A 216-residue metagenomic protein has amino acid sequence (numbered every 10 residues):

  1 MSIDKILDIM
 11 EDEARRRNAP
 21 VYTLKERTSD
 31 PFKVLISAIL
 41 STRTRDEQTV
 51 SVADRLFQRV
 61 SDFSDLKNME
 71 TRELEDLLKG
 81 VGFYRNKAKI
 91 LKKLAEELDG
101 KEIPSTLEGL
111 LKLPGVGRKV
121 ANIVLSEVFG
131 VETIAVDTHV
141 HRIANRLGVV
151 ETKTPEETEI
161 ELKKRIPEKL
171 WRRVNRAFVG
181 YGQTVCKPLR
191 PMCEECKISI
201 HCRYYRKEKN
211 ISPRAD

Functional and structural regions predicted by a protein language model:
M1-L107, K169-L170, A177-D216: N-terminal polyanion-binding entry modules of DNA glycosylases/AP lyases and select other DNA-binding proteins
L35-L40, L91-K93, I103-G148, T158-E161 (+1 more regions): Catalytic DNA-binding helix-loop module of base-excision-repair DNA glycosylases/AP lyases
T44, R85, R118-V120, T133 (+2 more regions): Short, flexible micro-motifs
R45, F83, V116, F129 (+2 more regions): Amphipathic alpha-helical protein-protein interaction surfaces
V128, A144-G148, I166, L170 (+1 more regions): Short leucine-rich amphipathic alpha-helical surface patches
T138, K153-E156, K197-I198: Short, charged hinge/linker segments at domain and secondary-structure junctions
T152-L170: Pocket-forming structural segment of enzyme catalytic cores
